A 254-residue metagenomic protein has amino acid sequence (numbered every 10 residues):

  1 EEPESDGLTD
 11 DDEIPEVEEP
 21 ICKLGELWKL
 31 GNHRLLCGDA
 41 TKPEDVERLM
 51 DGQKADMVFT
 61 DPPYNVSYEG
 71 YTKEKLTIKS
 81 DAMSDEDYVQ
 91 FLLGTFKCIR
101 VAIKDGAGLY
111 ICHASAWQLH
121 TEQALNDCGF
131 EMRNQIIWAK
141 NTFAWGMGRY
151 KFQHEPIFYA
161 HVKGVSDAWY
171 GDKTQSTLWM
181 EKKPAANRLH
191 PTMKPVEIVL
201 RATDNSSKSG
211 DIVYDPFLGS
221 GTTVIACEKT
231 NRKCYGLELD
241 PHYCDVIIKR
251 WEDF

Functional and structural regions predicted by a protein language model:
E1-C244: Core catalytic lobe of class I
H242-D253: Short alpha-helix adjacent to the SAM-binding motif of class I
